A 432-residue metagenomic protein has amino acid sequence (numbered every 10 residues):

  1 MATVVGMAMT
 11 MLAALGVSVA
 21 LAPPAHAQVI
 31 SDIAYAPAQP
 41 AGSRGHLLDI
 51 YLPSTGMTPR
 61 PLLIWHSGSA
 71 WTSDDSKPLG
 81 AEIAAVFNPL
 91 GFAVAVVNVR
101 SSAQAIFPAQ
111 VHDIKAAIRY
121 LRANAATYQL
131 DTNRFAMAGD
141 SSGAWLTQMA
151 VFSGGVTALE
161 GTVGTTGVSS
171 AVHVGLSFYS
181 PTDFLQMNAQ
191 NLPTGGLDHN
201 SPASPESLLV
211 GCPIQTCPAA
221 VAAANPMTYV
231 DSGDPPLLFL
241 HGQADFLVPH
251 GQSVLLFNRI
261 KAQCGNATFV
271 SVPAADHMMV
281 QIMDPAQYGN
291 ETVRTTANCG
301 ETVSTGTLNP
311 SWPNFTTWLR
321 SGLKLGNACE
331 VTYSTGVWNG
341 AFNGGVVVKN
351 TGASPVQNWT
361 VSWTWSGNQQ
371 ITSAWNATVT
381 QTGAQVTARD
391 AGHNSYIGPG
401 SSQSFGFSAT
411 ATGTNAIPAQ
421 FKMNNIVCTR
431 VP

Functional and structural regions predicted by a protein language model:
A27-M57: N-terminal cap/lid segment of alpha/beta-hydrolase-fold proteins
D32-A34, A38, Q186-Y229: Mobile cap/lid helix-loop segments that gate and shape the active-site cleft of serine hydrolases
G56-R60, H66-I106, T157, L185 (+1 more regions): Short substrate-entry loop that stabilizes the transition state in hydrolases
A105-A126, P313: Alpha/beta-hydrolase active-site loop
R119-L192: Primarily recognizes the serine-hydrolase "nucleophile elbow" in alpha/beta-hydrolase and SGNH/GDSL folds
G233, L238-H241, D245: Short beta-strand/loop motif that positions the catalytic acidic residue of the alpha/beta-hydrolase fold
L238-L240, H250-G326: C-terminal catalytic histidine-bearing segment of alpha/beta-hydrolase fold enzymes
G326-P432: Extracellular low-complexity, O-glycosylation-prone Ser/Thr/Pro/Gly-rich "stalks" and linkers flanking catalytic
